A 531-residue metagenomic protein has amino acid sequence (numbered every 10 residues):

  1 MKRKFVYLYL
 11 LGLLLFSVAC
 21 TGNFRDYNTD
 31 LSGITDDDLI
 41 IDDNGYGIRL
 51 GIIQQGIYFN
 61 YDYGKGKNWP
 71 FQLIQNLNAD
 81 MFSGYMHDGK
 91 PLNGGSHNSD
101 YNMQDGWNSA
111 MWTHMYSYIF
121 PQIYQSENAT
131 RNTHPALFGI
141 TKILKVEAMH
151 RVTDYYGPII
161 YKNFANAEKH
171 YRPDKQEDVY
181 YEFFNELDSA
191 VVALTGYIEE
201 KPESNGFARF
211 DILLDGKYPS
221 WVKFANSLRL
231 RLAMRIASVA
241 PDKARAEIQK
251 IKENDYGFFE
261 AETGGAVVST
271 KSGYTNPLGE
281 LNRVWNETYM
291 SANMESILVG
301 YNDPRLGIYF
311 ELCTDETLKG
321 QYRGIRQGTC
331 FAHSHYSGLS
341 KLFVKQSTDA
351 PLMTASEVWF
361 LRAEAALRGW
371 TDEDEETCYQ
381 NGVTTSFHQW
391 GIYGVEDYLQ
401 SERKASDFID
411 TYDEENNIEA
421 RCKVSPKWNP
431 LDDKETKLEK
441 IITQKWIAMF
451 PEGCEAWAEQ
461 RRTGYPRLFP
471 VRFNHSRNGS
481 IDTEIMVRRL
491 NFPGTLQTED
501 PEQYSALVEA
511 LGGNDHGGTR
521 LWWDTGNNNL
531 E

Functional and structural regions predicted by a protein language model:
M1-T29: Bacterial Sec-dependent N-terminal signal peptides
C20-A79, Q125, P466, N478-E531: Membrane-proximal, proline-rich intrinsically disordered regions
N60-D105: TM-lumen/periplasm interface segments of multi-pass membrane proteins, especially the first transmembrane helix
D62-L73, P158-I159, R245, G453-A458: Beta-strand acidic-aromatic groove motif in beta-rich domains, primarily in extracellular
D88-E396, L431-T436: Structured, solvent-exposed acidic/aromatic patches
F387, G391-E531: C-terminal functional modules
